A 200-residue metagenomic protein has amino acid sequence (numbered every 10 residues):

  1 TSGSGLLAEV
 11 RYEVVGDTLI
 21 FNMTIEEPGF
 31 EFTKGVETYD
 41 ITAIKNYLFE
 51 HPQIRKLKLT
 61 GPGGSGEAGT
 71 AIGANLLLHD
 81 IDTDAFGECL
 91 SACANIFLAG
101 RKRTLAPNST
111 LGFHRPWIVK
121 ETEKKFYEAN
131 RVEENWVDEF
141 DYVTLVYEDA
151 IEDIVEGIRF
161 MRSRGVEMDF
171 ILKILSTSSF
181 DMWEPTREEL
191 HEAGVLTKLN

Functional and structural regions predicted by a protein language model:
G3-D40: STAS-typified acidic loop motif
I20-N22, K56-K58, D82-F86, T110-H114 (+1 more regions): Soluble periplasmic/extracytoplasmic beta-strand elements of cell-envelope proteins
F30-P62: N-terminal, post-signal-peptide region of Sec/Tat-exported proteins
I41-K45, G69-G73, L77, A94 (+5 more regions): Extracytoplasmic/secreted envelope proteins and their assembly/folding machinery, especially bacterial periplasmic
F49-Q53, L77-I81, L98-K102, P116 (+4 more regions): Sec-exported extracytoplasmic/periplasmic mature domains
H51-A68, D82-E88: Short, glycine-/small-residue-enriched flexible loop/hinge segments at domain edges that mediate gating
K56, E123-N200: Charged, glycine-interspersed solvent-exposed loop segments at helix/strand-loop junctions that cap or gate access
G63, L77-F126: Glycine-rich beta-to-alpha active-site loop
